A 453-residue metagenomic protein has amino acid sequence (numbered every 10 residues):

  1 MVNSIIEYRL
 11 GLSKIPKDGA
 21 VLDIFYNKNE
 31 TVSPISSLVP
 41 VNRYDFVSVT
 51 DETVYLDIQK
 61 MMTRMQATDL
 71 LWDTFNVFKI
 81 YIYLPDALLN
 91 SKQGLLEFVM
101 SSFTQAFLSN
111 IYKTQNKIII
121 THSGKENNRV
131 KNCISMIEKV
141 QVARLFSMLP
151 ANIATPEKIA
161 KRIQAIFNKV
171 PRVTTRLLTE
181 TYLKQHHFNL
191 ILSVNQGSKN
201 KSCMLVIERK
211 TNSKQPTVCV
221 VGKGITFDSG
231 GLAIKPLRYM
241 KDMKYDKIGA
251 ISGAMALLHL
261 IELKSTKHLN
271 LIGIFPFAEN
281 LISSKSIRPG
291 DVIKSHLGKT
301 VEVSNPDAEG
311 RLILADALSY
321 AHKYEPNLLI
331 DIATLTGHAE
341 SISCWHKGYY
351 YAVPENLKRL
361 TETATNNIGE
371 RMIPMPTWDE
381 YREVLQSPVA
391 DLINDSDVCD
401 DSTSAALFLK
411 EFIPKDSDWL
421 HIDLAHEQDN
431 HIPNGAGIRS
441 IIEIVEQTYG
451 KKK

Functional and structural regions predicted by a protein language model:
M1-G19, K28-T50, I159-K453: A generic structural signal for tightly packed, nonpolar segments enriched in small/aliphatic residues
N3-I5, S13, D51-K169, N430: Phosphate/ribose-phosphate-bearing ligand recognition and processing surfaces, centered on ADP-ribose/NAD(+/P+) systems
A20-Y26, I119-T121: Short, hydrophobic beta-strand segments that form beta-sheet elements in well-ordered domains
D23, Y55-D57, Y81, V206 (+1 more regions): Short, conserved beta-strand segments within well-ordered enzyme catalytic domains that often line or immediately flank
